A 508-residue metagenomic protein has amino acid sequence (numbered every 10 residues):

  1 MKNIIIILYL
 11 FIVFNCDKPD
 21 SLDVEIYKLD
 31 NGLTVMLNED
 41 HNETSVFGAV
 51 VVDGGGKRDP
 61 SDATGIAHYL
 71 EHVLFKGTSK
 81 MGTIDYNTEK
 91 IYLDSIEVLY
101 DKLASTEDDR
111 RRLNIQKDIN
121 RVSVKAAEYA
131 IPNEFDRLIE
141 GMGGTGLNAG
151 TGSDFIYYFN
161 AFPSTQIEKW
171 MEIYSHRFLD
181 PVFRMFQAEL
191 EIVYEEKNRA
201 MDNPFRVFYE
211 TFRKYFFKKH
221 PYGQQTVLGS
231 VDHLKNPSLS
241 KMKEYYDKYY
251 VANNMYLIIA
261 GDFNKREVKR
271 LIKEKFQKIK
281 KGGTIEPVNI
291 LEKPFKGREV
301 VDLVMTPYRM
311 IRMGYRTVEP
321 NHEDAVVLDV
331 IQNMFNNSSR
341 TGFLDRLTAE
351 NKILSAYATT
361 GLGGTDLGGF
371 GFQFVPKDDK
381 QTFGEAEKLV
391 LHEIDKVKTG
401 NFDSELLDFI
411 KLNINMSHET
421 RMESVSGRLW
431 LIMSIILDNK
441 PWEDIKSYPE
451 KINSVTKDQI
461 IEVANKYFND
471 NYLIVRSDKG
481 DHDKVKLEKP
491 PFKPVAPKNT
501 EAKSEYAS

Functional and structural regions predicted by a protein language model:
M1-Y9: Sec-dependent signal peptide recognition, specifically the positively charged N-region followed immediately by
L8-S21: Bacterial Sec-dependent signal peptides at the C-terminal "C-region" and cleavage site
K18-V52: Mature N-terminal segment immediately following signal peptide/propeptide cleavage in secreted/periplasmic
N38, E43-G56, G65-I66, T83-H176 (+6 more regions): M16 family metallopeptidases and their MPP-like homologs
T64-H72, K76: Active-site recognition of the HExxH zinc-binding catalytic motif
R177, P181, M201, K218-G223 (+5 more regions): An aromatic/glycine/proline-enriched structural segment found at the starts of mature extracellular/organellar domains
Q187-E191, K197, F205, Y209 (+2 more regions): Non-catalytic, conformational "gating/processing" segments within enzyme and secreted inhibitor domains
